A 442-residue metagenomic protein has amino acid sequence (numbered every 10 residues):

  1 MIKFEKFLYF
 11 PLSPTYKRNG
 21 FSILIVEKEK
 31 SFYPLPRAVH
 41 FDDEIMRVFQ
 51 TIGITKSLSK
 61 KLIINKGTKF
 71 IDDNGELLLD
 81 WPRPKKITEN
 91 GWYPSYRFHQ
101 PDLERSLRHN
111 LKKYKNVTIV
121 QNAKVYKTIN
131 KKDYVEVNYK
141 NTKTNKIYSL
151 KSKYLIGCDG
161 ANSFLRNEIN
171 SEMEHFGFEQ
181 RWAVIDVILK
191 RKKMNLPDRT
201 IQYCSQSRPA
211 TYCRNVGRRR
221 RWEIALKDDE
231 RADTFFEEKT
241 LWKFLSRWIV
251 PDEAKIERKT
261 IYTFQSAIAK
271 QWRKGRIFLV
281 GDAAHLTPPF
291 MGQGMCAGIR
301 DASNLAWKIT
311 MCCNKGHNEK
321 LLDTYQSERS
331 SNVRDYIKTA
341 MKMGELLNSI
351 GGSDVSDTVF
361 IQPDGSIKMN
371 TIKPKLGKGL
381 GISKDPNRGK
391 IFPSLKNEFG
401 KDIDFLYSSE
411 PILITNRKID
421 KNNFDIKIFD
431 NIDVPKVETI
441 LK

Functional and structural regions predicted by a protein language model:
M1-T15, V26, L107, G157 (+4 more regions): Conserved mid-domain beta->alpha element of the FAD-binding
Y16-A38: Glycine-rich FAD pyrophosphate-binding loop
N19, G75, P84, R105 (+3 more regions): Helical substrate-recognition/capping region of FAD-dependent monooxygenase/halogenase enzymes
R37, D42-K112, C213: Active-site-adjacent segment of FAD-dependent monooxygenases/related oxidoreductases
H109, Y134, Y154, C158-F264: Conserved FAD-binding catalytic core of PHBH/FMO-like flavoproteins
Q121-A123, R258-T260, D430: Short loop/edge segments at beta-strand edges and connector loops that shape dinucleotide/nucleotide cofactor-binding
Q121-V135: A conserved short coil-to-beta-strand element within the FAD-binding core of flavoproteins
T144-Y154: Core beta-strand elements of the Rossmann-like FAD/NAD(P) dinucleotide-binding domain in flavoenzyme oxidoreductases
